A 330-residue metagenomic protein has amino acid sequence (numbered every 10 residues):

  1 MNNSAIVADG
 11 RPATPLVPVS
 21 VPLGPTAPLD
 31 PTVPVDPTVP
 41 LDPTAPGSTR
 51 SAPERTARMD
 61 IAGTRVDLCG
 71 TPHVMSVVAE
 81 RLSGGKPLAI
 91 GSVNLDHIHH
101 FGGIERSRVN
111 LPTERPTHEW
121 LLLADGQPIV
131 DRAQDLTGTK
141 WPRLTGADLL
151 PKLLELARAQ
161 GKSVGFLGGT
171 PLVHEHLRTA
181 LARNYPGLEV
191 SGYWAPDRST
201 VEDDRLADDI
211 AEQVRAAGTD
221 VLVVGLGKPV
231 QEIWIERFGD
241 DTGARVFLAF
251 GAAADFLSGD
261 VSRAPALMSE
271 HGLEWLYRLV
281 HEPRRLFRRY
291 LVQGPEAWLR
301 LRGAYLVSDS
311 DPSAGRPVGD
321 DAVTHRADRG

Functional and structural regions predicted by a protein language model:
N2-T26, T32, T38-D148: N-terminal nucleotide/polyanion-binding subdomain common to many enzyme families
I90-S92, L123, G165, V221-G225 (+1 more regions): Structural motif
N94-I98, L226-Q231, A253-A254: Short glycine-rich anion-binding loops that position phosphate/pyrophosphate groups of nucleotides and phosphorylated
V130, Q134-A217: Conserved beta-alpha
V130-D131, A264, M268-R316: A transmembrane-helix-recognition feature enriched in membrane-embedded lipid enzymes and envelope glyco-/phospholipid
R178, E232-D241: Short Gly/Thr/Asp-enriched flexible loops that form oxyanion-binding sites at enzyme active sites
A195-V201, G243-H281: Short, flexible loop segments at boundaries between secondary-structure elements
V214, G218-V223, G227-K228, A244: Proline-aspartate-enriched helix->loop->beta-strand connector
